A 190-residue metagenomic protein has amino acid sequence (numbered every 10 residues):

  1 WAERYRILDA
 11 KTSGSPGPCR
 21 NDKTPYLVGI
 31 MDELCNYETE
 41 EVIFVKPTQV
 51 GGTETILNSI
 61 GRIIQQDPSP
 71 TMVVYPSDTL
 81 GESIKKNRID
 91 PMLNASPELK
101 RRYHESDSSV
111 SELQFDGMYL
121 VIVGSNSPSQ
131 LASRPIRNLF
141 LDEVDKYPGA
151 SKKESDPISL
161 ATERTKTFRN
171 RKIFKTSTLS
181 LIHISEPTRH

Functional and structural regions predicted by a protein language model:
W1-R189: Phosphate/NTP-binding elements of NTP-utilizing enzymes
